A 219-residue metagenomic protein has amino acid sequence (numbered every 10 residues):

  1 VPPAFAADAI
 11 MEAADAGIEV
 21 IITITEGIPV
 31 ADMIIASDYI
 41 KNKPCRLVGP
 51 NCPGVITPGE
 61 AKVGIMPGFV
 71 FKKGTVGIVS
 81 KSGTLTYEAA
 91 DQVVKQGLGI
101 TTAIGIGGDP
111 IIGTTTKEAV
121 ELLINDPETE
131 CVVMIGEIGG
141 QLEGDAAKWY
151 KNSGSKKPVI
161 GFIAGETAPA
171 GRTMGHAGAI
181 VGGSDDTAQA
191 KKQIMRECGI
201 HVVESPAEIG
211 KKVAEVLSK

Functional and structural regions predicted by a protein language model:
V1-K219: Catalytic-core regions of core metabolic enzymes, especially those transforming organic acids/acyl-group intermediates
